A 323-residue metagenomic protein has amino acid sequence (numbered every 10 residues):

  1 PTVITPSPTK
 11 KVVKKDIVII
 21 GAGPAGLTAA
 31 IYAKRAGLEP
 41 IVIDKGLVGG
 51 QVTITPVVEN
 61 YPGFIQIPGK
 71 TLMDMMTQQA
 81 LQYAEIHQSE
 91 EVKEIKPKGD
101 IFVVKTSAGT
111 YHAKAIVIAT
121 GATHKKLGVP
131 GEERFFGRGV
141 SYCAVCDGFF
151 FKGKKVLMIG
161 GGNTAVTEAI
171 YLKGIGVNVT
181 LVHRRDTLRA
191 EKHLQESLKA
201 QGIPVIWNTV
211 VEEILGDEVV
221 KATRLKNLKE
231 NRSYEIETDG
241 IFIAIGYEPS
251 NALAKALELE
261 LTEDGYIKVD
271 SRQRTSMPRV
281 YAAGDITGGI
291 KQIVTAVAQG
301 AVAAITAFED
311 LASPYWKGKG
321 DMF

Functional and structural regions predicted by a protein language model:
T2-I4, A80-K105, T110-A113, K173-S271 (+1 more regions): A Rossmann-like FAD-binding core segment of flavoenzymes
V3-P6, K10-V12, T123, G128 (+3 more regions): FAD-site-proximal beta/loop scaffold in flavoenzymes
T9-Y83, K154, G160, T164-K192 (+2 more regions): Beta1-alpha1 glycine-rich phosphate/pyrophosphate-binding loop at the start of Rossmann-like nucleotide-binding domains
Q51, A113, K126-L127, V166-T167 (+4 more regions): Glycine/Thr-rich phosphate-binding loops of Rossmann-like dinucleotide-binding domains
H87-F150, G161: Glycine/small-residue-rich loop that forms an oxyanion/phosphate-binding "nest" at active or ligand-binding sites
A304-A312: Short, hydrophobic alpha-helical segments
